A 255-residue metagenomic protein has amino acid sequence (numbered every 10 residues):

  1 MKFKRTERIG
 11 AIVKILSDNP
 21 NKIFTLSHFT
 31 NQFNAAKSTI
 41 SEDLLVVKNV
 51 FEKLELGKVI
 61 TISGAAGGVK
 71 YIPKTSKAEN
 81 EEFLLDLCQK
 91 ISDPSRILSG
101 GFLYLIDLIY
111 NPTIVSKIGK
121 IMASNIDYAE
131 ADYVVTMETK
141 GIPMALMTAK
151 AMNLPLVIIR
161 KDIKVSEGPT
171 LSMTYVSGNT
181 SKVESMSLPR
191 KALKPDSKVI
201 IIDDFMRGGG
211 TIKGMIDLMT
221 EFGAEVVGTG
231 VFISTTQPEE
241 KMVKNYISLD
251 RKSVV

Functional and structural regions predicted by a protein language model:
K2-I201, R207-V255: PRPP-associated nucleotide enzymes
